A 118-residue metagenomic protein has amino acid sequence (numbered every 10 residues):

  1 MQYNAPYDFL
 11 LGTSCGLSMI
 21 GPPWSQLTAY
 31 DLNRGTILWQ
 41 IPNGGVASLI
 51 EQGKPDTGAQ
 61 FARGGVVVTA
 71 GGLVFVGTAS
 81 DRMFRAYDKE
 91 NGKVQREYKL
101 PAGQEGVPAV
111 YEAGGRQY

Functional and structural regions predicted by a protein language model:
M1-Y118: A fold-level detector for beta-propeller and closely related beta-sheet-rich head/sensor domains
